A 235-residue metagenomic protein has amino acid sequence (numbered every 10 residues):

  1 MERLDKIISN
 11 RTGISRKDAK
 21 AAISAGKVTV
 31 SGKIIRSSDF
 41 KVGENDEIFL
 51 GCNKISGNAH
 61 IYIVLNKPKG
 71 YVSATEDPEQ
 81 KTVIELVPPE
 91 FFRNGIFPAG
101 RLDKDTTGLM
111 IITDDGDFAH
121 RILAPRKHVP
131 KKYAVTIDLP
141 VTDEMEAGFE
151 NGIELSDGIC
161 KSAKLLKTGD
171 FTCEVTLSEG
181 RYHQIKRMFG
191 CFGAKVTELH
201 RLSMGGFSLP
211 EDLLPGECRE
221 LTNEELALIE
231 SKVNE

Functional and structural regions predicted by a protein language model:
M1-E235: Basic, flexible Lys/Arg- and Gly-enriched helix-loop patches that mediate nucleic-acid binding at interfaces with rRNA
